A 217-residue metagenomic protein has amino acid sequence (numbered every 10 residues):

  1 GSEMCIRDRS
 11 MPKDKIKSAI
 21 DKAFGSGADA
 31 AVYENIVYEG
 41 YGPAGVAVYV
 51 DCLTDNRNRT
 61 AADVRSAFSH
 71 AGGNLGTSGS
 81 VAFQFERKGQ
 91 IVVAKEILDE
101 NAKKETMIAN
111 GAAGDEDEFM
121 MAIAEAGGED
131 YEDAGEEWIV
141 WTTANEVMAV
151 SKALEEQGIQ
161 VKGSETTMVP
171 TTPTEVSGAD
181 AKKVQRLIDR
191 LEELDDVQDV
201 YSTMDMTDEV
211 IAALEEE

Functional and structural regions predicted by a protein language model:
G1-I6: Short, small-residue-biased leader/transition segments that mark boundaries at the very start of proteins
R7, V48-D51, V169-T174: Short hinge/gating elements
D8-K22, S26, I108-A109: Surface-exposed, low-hydrophobicity interaction/linker segments
S10-K15, N56-T60, D115: Helix N-cap / loop-to-helix initiation motif
A23, A31-V37: Positively charged, polar, low-complexity stretches
A30-A31, S69-G76, A112-M121: A general structural motif
I36-L53, N58-I91: RNA pseudouridine synthases
V92-I97, I108-E217: Positively charged, low-complexity, intrinsically disordered RNA-binding extensions
